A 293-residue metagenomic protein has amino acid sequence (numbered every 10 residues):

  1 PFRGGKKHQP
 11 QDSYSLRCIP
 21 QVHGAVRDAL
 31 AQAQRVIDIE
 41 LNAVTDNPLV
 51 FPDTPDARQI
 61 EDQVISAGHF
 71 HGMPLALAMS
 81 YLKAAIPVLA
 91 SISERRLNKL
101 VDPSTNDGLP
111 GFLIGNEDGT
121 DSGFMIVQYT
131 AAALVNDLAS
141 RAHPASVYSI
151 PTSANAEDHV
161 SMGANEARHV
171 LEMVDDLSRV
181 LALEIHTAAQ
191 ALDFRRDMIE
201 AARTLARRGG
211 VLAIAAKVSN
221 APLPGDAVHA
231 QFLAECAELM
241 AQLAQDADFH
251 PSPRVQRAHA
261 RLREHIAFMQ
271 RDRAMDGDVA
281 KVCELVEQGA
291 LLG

Functional and structural regions predicted by a protein language model:
P1-G293: C-terminal auxiliary extensions adjacent to catalytic cores
